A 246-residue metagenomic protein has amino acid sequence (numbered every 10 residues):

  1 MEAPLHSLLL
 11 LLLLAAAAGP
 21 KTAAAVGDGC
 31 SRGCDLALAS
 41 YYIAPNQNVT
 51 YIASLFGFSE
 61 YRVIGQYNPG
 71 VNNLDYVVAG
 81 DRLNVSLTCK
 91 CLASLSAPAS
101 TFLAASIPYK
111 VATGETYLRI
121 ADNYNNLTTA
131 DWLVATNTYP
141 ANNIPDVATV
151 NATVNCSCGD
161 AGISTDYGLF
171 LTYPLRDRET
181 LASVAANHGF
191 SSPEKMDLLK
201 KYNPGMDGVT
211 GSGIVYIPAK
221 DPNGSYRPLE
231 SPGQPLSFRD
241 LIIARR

Functional and structural regions predicted by a protein language model:
E2-A23, I243-R245: Cleavable N-terminal signal peptides of Sec/SRP-targeted secreted and luminal proteins
P4, N46-Q47, N126-L127: Charged, low-complexity interaction regions that mediate assembly/partner binding in large macromolecular machines
K21-D35, S59-L103, T129-S164, P193-G233: Extracellular LysM carbohydrate-binding repeats and other cell-envelope/extracellular binding modules
A37-Y42, V49-I52, V71-N72, A105-Y109 (+5 more regions): Short, recurring structural edge motifs at helix starts
V49-F56, Y61-Q66, T116-Y124, A130-V134 (+2 more regions): Short alpha-helical segments in extracytoplasmic peptidoglycan/chitin-binding modules and envelope-associated proteins
A97-T128, G162-P193: Short, solvent-exposed interaction modules
P232-R246: Extracellular juxtamembrane-to-transmembrane boundary of type I single-pass membrane glycoproteins
